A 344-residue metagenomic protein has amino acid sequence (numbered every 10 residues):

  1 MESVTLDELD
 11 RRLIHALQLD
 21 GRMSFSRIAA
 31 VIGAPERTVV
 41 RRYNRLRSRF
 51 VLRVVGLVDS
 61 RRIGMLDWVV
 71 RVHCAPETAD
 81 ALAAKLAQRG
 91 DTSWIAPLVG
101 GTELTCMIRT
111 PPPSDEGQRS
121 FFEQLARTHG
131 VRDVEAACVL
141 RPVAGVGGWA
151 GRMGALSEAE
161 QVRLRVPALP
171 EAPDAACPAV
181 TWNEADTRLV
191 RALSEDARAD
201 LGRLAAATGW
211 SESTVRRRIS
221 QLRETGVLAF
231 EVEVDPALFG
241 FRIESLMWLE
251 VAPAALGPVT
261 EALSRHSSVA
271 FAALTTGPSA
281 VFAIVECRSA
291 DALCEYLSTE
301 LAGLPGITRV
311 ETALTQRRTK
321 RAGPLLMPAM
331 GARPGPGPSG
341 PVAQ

Functional and structural regions predicted by a protein language model:
M1-Q344: A compositional/biophysical signature of low hydrophobicity enriched in polar/charged and small residues
